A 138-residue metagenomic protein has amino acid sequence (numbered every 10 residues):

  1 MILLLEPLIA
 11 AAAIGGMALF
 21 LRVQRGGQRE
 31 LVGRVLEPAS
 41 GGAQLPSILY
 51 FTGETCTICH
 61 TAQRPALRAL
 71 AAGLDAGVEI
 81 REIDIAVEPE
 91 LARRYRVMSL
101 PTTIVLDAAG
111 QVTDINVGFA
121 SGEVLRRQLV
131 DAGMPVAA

Functional and structural regions predicted by a protein language model:
M1-R34: N-terminal targeting signals for export/organelle localization
E30-L45: Membrane-interface amphipathic/juxtamembrane segments adjacent to transmembrane helices
G42-T55: Short active-site neighborhood of thiol/selenol oxidoreductases, capturing the structured segment around
C56-H60, T103: The canonical Cys-X-X-Cys-His
H60-L74: Typically the conserved alpha-helix immediately C-terminal to a functionally engaged Cys/Sec in thioredoxin-like
D75-P89: Thiol-based oxidoreductase modules, predominantly thioredoxin-like and allied folds used for disulfide exchange
R96-I104: Structural micro-motif
V105-A138: Non-catalytic, surface beta->alpha helical segment in thiol-disulfide oxidoreductase systems
